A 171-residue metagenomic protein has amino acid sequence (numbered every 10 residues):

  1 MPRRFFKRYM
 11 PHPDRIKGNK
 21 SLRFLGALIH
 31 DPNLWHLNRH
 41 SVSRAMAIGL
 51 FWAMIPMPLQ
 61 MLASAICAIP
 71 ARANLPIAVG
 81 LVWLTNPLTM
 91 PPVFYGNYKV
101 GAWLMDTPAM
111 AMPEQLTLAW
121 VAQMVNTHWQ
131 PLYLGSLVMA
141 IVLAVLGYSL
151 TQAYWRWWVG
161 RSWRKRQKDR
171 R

Functional and structural regions predicted by a protein language model:
M1-H40, E114-R171: Terminal, membrane-proximal amphipathic helices and intrinsically disordered targeting/regulatory segments
W35-Q60: Transmembrane alpha-helical segments and their cytosolic interface motifs in multi-pass membrane proteins
A47-F51, G80-L84, L134, V138: Hydrophobic residues within alpha-helical transmembrane segments of multi-pass solute transporters/permease subunits
I48, W52, P56, L104 (+2 more regions): Short, flexible micro-motifs
M54-Y95: Transmembrane helix boundary and interhelical junction motifs in multipass membrane proteins
S64, A68-I69, N97-M105, G147-V159: Membrane-water interface at transmembrane helix exits
P91-T117: Juxtamembrane non-transmembrane "cap" segments at the membrane-aqueous interface of multi-pass membrane proteins
